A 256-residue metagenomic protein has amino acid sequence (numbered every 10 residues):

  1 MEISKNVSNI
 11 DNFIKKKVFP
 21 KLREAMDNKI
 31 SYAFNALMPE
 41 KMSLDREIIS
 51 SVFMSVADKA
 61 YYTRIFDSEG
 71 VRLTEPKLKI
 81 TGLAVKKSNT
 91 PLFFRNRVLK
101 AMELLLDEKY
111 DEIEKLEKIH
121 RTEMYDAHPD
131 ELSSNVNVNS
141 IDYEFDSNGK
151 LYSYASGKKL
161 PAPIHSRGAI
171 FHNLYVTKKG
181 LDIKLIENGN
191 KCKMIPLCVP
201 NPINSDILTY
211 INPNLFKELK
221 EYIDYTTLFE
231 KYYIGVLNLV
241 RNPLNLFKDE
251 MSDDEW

Functional and structural regions predicted by a protein language model:
E2-W256: DNA-dependent DNA polymerase catalytic subunits
